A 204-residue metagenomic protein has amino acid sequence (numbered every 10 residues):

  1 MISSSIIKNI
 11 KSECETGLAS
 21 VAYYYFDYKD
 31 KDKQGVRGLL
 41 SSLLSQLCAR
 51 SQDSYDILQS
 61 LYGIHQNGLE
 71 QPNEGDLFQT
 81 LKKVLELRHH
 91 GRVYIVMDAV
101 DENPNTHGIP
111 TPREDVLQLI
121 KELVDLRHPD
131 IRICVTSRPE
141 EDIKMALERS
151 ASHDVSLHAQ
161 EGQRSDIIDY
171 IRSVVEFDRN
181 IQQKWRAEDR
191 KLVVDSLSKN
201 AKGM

Functional and structural regions predicted by a protein language model:
M1-M204: Conserved NB-ARC/NACHT P-loop NTPase core of NLR-like innate immune receptors
